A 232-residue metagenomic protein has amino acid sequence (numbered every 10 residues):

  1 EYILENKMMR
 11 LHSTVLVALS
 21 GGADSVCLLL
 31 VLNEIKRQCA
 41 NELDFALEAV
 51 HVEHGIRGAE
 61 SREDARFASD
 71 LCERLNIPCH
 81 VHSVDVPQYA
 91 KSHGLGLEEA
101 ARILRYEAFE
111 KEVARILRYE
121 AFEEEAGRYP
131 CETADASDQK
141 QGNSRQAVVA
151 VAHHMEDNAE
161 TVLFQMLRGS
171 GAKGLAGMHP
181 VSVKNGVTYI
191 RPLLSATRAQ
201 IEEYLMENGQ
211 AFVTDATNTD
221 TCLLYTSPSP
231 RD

Functional and structural regions predicted by a protein language model:
E1-L224: Core alpha/beta nucleotide-donor-binding catalytic domains of modification enzymes
Y225-D232: Conserved small/polar residues in nucleotide/adenosyl-binding loops
